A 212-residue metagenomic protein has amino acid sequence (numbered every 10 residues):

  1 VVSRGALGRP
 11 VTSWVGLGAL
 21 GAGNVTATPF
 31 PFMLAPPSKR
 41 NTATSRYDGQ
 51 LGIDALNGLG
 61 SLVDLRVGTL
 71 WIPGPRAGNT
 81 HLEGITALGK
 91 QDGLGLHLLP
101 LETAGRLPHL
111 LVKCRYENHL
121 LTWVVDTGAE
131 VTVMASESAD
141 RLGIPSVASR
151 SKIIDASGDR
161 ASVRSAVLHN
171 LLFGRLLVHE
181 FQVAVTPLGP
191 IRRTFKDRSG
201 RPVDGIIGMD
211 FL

Functional and structural regions predicted by a protein language model:
V1-L212: Pepsin/retropepsin-fold aspartyl endopeptidases
